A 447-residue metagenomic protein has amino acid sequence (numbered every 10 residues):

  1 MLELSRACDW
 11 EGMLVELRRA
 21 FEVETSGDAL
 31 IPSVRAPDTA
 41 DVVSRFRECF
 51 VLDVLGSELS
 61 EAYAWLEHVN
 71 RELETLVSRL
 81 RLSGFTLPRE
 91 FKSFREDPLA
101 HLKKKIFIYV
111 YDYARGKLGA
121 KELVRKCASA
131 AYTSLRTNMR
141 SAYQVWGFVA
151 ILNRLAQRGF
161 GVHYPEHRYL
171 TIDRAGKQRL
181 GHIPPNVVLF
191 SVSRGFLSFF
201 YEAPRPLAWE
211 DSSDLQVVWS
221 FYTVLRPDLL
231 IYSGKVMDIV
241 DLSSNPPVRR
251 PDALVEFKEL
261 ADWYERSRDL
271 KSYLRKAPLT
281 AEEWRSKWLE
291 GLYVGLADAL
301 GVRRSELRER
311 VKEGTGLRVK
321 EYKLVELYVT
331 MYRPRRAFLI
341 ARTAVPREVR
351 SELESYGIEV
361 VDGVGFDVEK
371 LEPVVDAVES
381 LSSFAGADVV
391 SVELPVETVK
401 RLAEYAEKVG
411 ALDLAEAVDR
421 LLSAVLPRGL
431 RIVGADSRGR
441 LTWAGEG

Functional and structural regions predicted by a protein language model:
M1-A114: Extended, charge-enriched "interface" segments that sit outside catalytic cores
I108-S129: A short mid-domain helix/strand-loop element embedded in enzyme catalytic domains that forms or borders the active-site
A128-P206: Nuclease catalytic cores
D173-A387, V433-G434: Catalytic core segments in nucleotide and nucleic-acid processing enzymes
P395-E416, R420: Surface-exposed, Lys/Arg-rich phosphate-binding patches that contact polyanionic backbones
L412-T442: Short, basic amphipathic alpha-helical segments that act as recognition/interaction helices in nucleic-acid-binding
